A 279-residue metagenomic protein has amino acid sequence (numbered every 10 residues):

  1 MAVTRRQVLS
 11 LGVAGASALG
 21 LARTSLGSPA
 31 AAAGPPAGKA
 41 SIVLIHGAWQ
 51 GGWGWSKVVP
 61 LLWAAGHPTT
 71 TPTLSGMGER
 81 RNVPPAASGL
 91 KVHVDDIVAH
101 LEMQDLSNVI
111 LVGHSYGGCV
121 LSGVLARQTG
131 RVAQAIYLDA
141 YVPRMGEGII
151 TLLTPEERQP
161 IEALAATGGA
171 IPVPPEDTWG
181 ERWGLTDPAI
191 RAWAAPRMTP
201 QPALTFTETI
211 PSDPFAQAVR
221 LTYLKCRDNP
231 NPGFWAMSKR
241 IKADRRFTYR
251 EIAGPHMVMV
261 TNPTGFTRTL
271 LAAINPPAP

Functional and structural regions predicted by a protein language model:
Q7-S28: N-terminal export signals
R23-V43: C-terminal segment of N-terminal export signals and the immediately downstream linker at the start of the mature
A40-E79: Conserved HGGG/HGGXW glycine-rich cap/lid loop of the alpha/beta-hydrolase fold
L74-V109, A126-R127, L153: Active-site loop/oxyanion-hole signature of alpha/beta-hydrolase fold enzymes
I110-M145: Conserved hydrolase catalytic core segment
Y137-G168, P172: Flexible "cap/lid" loop of the alpha/beta hydrolase fold
R227-A253: Conserved loop-alpha-helix segment in the C-terminal half of the alpha/beta-hydrolase fold that carries the catalytic
G254-P279: Catalytic active-site module of serine/aspartate enzymes centered on a nucleophile-bearing elbow/loop
